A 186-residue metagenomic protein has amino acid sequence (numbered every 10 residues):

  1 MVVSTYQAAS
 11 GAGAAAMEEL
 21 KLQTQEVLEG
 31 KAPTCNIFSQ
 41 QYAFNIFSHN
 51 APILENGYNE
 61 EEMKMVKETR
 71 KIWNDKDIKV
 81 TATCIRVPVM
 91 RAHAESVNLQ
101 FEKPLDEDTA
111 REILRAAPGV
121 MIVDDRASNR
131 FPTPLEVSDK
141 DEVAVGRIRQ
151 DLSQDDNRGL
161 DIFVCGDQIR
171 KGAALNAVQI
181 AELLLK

Functional and structural regions predicted by a protein language model:
M1-I113: Active-site-lining helix/loop region of Rossmann-like oxidoreductase modules
K79-K186: C-terminal active-site/capping subdomain that shapes the small-molecule cofactor and substrate pocket of enzyme
